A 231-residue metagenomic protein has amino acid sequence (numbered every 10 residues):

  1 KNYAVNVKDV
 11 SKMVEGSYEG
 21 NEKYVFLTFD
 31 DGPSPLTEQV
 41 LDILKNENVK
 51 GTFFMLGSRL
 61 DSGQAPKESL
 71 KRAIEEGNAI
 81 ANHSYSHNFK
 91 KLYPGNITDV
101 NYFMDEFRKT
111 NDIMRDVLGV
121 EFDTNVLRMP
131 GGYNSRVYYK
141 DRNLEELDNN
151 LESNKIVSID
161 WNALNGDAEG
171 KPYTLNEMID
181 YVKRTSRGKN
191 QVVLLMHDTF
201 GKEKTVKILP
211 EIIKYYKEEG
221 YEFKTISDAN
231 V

Functional and structural regions predicted by a protein language model:
K1-R128, V231: Active-site beta->alpha N-cap acidic-glycine motif
D61, A65, H87-L195, T199-K217 (+2 more regions): Catalytic domains of cell-wall/extracellular-matrix polysaccharide-remodeling enzymes, centered on de-N-acetylation
